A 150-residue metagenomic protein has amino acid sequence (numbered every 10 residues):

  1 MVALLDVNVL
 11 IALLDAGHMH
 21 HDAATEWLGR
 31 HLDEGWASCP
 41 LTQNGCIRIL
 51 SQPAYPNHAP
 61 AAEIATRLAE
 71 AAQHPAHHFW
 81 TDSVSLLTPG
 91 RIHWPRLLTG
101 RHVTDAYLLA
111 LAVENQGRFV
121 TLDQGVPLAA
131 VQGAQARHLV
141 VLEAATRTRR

Functional and structural regions predicted by a protein language model:
M1-S38, L50-T66, V131-A134, A145-R149: Short, well-structured N-terminal submotif of metal-dependent ribonuclease cores
V2, G35-A37, H78, R118 (+1 more regions): Proline-centered loop/turn at the N-terminus of a beta-strand
A16, A37-N44, T66-L97: Acidic catalytic patch
L32, A72, V113: Anion (oxyanion) recognition and catalysis
C39, T104, L122: Replace "coordinates the UDP/GDP/TDP-sugar" with "coordinates nucleotide-activated sugar donors
S85-L98, L109-R150: Acidic, PIN/NYN-like endoribonuclease modules and their adjacent C-terminal/linker elements
